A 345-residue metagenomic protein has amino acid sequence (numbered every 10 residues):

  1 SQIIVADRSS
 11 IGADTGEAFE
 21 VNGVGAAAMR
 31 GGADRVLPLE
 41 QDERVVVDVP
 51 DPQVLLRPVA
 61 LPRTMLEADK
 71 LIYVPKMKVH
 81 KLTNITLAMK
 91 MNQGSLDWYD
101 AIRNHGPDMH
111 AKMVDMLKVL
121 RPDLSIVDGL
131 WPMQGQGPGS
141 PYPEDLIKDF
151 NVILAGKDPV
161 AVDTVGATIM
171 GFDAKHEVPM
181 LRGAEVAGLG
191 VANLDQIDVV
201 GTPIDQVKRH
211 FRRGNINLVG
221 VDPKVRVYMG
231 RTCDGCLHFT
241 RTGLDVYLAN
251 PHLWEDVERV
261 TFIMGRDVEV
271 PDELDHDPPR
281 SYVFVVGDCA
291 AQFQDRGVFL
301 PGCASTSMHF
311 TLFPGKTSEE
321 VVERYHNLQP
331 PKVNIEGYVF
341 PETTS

Functional and structural regions predicted by a protein language model:
S1-S345: N-terminal and secondary-structure boundary signal
